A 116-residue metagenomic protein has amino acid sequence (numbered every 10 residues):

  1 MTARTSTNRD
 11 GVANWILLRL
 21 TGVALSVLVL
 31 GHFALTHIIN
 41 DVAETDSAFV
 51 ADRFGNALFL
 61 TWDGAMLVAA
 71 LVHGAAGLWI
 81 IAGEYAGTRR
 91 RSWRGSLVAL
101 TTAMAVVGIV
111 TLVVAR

Functional and structural regions predicted by a protein language model:
M1-R116: Membrane-embedded alpha-helical bundles that constitute the cytochrome b-like, heme-associated redox core of multi-pass
